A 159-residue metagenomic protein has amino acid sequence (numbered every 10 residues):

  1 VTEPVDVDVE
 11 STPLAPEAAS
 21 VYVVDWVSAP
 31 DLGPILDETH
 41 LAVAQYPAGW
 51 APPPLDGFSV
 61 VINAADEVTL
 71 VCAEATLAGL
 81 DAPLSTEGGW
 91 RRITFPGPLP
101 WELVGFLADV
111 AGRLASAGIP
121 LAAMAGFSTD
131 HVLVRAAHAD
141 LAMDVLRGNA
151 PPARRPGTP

Functional and structural regions predicted by a protein language model:
V1-R113, L141-P159: Regulatory modules associated with amino-acid/nitrogen control
E67-C72, T129-R135: A generic structural motif
V104-G105, I119-L121: Short beta-strand/strand-turn micro-motif
A117, H131-L133, L141: Acidic/glycine-rich phosphate/pyrophosphate-binding loops and surrounding catalytic core that coordinate Mg2+
P120-T129: A short glycine-rich beta-strand->turn/loop micro-motif centered on a GG-aromatic cluster
